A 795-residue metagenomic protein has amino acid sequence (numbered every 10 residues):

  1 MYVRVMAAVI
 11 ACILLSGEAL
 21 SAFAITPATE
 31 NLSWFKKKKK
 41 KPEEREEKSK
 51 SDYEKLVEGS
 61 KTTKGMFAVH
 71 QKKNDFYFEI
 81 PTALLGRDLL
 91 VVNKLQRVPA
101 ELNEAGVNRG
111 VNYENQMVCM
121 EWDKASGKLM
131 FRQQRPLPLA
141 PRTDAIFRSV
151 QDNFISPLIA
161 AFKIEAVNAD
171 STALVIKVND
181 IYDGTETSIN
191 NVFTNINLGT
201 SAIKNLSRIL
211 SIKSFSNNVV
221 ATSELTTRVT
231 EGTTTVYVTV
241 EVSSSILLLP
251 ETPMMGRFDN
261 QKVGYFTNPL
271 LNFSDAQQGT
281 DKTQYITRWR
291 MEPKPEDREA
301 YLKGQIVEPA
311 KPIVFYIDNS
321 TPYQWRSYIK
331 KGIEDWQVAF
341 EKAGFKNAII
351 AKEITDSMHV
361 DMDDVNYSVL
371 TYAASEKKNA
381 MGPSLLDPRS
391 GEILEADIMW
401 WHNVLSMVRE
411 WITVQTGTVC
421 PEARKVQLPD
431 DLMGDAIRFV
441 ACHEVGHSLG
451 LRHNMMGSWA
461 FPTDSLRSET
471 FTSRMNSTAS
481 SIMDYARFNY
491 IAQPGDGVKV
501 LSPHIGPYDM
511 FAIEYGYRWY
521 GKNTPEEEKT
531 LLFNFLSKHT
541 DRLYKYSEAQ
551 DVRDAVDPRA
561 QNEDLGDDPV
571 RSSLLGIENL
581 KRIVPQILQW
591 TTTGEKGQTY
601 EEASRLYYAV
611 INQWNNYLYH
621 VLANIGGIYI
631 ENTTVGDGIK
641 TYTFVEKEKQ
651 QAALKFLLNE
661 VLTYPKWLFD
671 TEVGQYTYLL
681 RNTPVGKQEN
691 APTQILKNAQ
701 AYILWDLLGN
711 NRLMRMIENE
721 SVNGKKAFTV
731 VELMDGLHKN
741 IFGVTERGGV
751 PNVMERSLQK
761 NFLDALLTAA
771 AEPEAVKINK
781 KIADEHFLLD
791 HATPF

Functional and structural regions predicted by a protein language model:
M1-M6: Bacterial N-terminal signal peptides that target proteins for export
L15-A22: C-terminal segment of classical bacterial N-terminal signal peptides
P27-Y77, P81-T321, A339, A348 (+5 more regions): Auxiliary tRNA-acceptor-end handling modules of aminoacyl-tRNA synthetases
L32-F35, K48, E353-A373, D435-A492: The catalytic-center signature of Zn2+-dependent metalloproteases
E79, V111, T280, N319 (+6 more regions): Soluble non-cytosolic domains of exported or imported proteins
E334-F345, G446-H447, L451, F488 (+2 more regions): Sec-exported extracytoplasmic/periplasmic mature domains
M381, L386, E392-D397, A441-L449 (+2 more regions): Extended catalytic-interface subdomain
S458-F795: Conserved catalytic/binding loops enriched for acidic/polar residues
